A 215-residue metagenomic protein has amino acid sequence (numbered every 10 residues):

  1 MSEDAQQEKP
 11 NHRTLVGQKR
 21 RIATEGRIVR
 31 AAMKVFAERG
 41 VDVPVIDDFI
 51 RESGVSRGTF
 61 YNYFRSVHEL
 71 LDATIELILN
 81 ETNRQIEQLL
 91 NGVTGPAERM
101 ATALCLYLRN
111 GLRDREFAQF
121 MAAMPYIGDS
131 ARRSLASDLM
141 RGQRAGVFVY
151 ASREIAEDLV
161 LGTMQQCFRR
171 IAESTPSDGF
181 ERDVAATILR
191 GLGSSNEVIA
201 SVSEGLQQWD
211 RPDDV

Functional and structural regions predicted by a protein language model:
M1-H12, S137-A145, E173-V215: C-terminal peripheral helix-coil segments that are non-catalytic and often amphipathic
M1-R39, V43-E52, E69: Basic, helix-initiating cap at the start of DNA-binding domains
V41-D42, V55, R144, F148: Conserved hydrophobic residue
R51, R65-S66, E76: Residue-level detection of the helix-turn-helix DNA-binding "recognition helix"
G54-F64: Short hydrophobic/aromatic patch on the recognition helix
E69, A73, L77-N80, R84-E116 (+3 more regions): Hydrophobic alpha-helical connector segments
N83, E98, T102, F120-R169: Amphipathic alpha-helical packing segments from all-alpha helical-bundle domains
L89, V93, M121, C167 (+1 more regions): Secondary-structure edge/capping motif, primarily at the C-terminal ends of alpha-helices and the immediately following
